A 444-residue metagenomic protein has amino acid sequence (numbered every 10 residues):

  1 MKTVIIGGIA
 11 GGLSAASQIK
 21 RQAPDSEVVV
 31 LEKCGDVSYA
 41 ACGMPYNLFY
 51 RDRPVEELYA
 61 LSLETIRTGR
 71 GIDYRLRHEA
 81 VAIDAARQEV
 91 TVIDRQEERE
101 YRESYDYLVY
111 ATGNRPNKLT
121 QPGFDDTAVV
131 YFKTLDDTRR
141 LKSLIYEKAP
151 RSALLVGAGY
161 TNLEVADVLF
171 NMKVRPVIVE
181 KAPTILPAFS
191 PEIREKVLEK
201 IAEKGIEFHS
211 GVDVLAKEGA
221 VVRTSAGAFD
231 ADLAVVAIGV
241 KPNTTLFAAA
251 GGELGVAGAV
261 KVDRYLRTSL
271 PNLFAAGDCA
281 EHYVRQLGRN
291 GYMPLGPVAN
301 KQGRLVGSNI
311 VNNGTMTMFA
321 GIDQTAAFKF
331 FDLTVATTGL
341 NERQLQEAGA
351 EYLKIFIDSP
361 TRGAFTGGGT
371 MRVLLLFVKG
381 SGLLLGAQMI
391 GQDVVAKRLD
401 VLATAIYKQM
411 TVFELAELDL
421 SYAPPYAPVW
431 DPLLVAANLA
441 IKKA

Functional and structural regions predicted by a protein language model:
M1-D73, Y160, A166-F189: Beta1-alpha1 glycine-rich phosphate/pyrophosphate-binding loop at the start of Rossmann-like nucleotide-binding domains
I6, E103-G113, V156, F229-G239 (+2 more regions): Short hydrophobic core segments
I6-A10, S14, Q18-D25, K33-C34 (+2 more regions): Flexible, glycine-rich terminal cap/loop adjacent to redox cofactors in electron-transfer oxidoreductases
D25-E27, G69-Q96, E103, N171-V262: A Rossmann-like FAD-binding core segment of flavoenzymes
Y59, S152-L154, Y160-L215, L295-V298 (+2 more regions): Rossmann-like dinucleotide-binding cores of NAD(P)H-dependent redox enzymes
Y110-M172, E207, V262-R264: Glycine-rich dinucleotide-binding loop and its adjacent helix/turn
D125-E147, V221-R223, A228-S308, V401 (+1 more regions): FAD-site-proximal beta/loop scaffold in flavoenzymes
V262, A276-L340, Y426-K443: A conserved FAD-binding loop/helix module that cradles the flavin
